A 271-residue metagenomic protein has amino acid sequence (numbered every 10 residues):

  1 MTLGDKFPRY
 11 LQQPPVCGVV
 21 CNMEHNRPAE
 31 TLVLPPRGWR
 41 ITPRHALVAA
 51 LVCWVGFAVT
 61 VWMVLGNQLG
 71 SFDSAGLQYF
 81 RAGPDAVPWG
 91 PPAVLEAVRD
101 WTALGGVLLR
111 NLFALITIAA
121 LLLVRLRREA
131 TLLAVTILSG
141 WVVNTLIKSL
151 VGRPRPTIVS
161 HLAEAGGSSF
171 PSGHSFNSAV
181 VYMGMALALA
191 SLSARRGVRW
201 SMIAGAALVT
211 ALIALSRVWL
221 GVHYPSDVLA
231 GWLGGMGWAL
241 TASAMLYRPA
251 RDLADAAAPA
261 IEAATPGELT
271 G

Functional and structural regions predicted by a protein language model:
L3, F7-P8, P156-G271: Membrane-embedded catalytic cores of phosphoryl/pyrophosphoryl-handling enzymes
L3-L109, V151, R155-L162: N-terminal transmembrane-helix/juxtamembrane module of multi-pass inner/ER membrane proteins
R44-A49, N111, A130-V135, W200-A207 (+2 more regions): Hydrophobic alpha-helical transmembrane segments
L51-G56, L112-A119, A134, L138 (+7 more regions): Generic alpha-helical transmembrane segments of integral inner-membrane proteins, especially permease/transport modules
W62-M63, I118-V124, R217-V218: Hydrophobic alpha-helical transmembrane segments
M63-N67, S149-L150, L192, V218-G221: Transmembrane helix-loop junctions and nearby membrane-interface residues
V64, L123, L150-V151, L246-P249: Helix-loop junctions at the membrane-solvent interface of multi-pass transporters, primarily the C-terminal
G70, S74-L77, R81-P84, F113-R196 (+1 more regions): Membrane-interface loops
